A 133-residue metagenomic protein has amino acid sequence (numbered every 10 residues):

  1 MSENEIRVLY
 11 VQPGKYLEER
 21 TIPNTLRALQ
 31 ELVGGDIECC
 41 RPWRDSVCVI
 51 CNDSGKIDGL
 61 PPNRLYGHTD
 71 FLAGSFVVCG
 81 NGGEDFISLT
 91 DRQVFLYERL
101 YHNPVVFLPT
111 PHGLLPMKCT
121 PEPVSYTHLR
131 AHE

Functional and structural regions predicted by a protein language model:
M1-S2, R130: Solvent-exposed, charged interface segments at domain starts and junctions
S2-Y16, R20-P121, S125: N-terminal nucleophile
T127-E133: Conserved small/polar residues in nucleotide/adenosyl-binding loops
